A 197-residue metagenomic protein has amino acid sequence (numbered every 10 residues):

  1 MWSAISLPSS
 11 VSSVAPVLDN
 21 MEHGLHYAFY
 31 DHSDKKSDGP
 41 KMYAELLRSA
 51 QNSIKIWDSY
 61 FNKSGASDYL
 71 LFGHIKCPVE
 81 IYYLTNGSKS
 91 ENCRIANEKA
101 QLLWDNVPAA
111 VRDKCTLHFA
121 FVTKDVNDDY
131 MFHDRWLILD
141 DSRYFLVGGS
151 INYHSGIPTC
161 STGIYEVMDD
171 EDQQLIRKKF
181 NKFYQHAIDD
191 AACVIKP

Functional and structural regions predicted by a protein language model:
M1-P40, K63-P197: PLD/PLD-like phosphodiesterase catalytic module centered on the HKD motif
L46-S53: Secondary-structure "cap/kink" motif recognition
S53-K55, E80: Conserved LRR concave beta-strand detector
W57-K63: Short, glycine-rich nucleotide/cofactor-binding loops
